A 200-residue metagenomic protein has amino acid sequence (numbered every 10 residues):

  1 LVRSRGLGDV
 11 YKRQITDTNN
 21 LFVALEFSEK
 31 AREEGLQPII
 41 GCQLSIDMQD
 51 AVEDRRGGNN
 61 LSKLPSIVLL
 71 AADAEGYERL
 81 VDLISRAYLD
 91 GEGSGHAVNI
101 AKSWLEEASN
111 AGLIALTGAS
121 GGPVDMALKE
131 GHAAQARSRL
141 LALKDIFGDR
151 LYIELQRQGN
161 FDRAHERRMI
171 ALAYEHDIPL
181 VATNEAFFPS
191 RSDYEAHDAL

Functional and structural regions predicted by a protein language model:
S4-L200: Phosphodiester-processing cores and adjacent nucleic acid-binding clamps
